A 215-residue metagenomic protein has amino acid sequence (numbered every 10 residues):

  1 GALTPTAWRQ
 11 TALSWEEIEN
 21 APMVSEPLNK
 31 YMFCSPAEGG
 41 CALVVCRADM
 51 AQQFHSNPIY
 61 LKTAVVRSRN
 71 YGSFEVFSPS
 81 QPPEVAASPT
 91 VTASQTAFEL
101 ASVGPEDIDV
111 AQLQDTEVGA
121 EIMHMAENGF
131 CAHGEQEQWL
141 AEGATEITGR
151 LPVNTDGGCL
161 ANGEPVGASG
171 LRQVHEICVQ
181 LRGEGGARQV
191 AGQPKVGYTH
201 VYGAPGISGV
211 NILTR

Functional and structural regions predicted by a protein language model:
G1-E84, E99, P105-D107, I122-P165 (+1 more regions): Acyl-thioester C-C bond-transforming condensing/cleaving domain
P89, A93, A120, Q173: Charged catalytic carboxylate motif
T92-S102: Short aromatic-glycine motifs in intrinsically disordered, low-complexity regions
D107-L113: Short glycine-rich phosphate-binding loop at a beta-alpha junction
